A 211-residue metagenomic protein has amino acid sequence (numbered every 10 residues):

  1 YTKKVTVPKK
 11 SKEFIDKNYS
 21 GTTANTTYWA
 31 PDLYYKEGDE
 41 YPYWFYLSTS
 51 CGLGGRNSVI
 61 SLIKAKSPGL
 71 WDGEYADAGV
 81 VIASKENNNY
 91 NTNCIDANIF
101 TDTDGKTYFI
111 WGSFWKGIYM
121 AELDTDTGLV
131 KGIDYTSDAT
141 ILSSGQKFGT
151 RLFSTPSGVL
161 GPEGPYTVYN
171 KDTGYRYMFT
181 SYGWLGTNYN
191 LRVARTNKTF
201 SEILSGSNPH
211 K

Functional and structural regions predicted by a protein language model:
Y1-K211: Carbohydrate-active catalytic/glycan-binding domains of CAZyme proteins, especially the secreted or lumenal ectodomains
